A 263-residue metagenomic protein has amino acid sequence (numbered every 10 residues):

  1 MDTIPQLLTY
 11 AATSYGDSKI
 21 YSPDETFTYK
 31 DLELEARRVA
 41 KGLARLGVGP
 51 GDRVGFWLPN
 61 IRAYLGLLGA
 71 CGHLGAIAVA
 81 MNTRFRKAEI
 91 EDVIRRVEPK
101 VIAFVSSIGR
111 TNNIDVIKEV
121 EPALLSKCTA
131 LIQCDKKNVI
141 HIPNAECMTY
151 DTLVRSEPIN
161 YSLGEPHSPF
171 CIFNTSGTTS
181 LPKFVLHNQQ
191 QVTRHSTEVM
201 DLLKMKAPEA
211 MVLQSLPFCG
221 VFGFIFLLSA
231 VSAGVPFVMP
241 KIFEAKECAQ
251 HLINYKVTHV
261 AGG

Functional and structural regions predicted by a protein language model:
M1-D2, P122, H141-P169: Flexible, low-complexity linker/hinge segments
Q6-F27, C134-H141: AMP-dependent adenylate-forming
D17-I61, L65-G69, R86-E91, E146-T152 (+1 more regions): Conserved AMP-binding/adenylate-forming core of the ANL superfamily
T28-K30, F170-R194: Conserved AMP-binding A3 loop
D52-R53, P59-V79, T83-K87, R96-V101 (+3 more regions): A short helix-loop-beta submotif of the ANL/AMP-binding
H73-M148: Structural core segment of the AMP-binding/adenylate-forming
F104-K118, L216, F243-E244, V257-G263: Adenylate-forming
T193-M211, C219-G262: Conserved AMP-binding/adenylation subdomain of ANL enzymes
